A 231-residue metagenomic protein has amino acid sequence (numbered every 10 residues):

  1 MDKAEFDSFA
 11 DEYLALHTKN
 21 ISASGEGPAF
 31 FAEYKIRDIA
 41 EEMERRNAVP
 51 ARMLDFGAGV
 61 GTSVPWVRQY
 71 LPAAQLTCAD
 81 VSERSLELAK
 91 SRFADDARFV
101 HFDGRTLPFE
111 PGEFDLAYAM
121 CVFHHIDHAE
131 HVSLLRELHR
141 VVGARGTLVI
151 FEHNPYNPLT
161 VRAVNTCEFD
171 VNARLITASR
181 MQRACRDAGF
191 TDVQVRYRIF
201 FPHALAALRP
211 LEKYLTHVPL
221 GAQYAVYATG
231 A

Functional and structural regions predicted by a protein language model:
M1-I21: N-terminal, positively charged/glycine-rich alpha-helical extensions of SAM-dependent methyltransferases
F30-V49, W66: Conserved alpha-helix/loop element of class I SAM-dependent methyltransferases that forms part of the SAM/SAH-binding
L54, V60-T106: Class I SAM-dependent methyltransferase SAM/SAH-binding core
Y118: A conserved beta-strand element that flanks and buttresses the S-adenosyl-L-methionine
V132-A144: A short glycine-rich, Lys/Arg-flanked "PGG" loop and its adjoining helix->strand segment in the class I
R145-E152: Conserved beta-strand signature within the Rossmann-like core of class I S-adenosyl-L-methionine
T147, R183, V193-A231: A C-terminal cap/extension of S-adenosyl-L-methionine-dependent methyltransferases that defines the acceptor-substrate
V164-R180: Acceptor-substrate binding/catalytic loop of class I
